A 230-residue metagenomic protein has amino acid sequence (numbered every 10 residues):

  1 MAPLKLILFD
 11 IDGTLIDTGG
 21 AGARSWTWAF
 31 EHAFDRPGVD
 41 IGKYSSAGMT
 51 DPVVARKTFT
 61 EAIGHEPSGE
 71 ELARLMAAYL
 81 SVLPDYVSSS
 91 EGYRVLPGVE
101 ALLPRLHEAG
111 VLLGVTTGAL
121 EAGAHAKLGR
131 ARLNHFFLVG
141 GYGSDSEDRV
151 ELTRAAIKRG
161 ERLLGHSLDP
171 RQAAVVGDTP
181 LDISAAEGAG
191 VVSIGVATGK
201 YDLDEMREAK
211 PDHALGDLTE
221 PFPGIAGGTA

Functional and structural regions predicted by a protein language model:
M1-K43, V53-R56, T60: Active-site neighborhood of HAD-like aspartate-dependent phosphohydrolases
T14, V99-G129, Y142-E147: Substrate-recognition element of Asp-dependent hydrolases with the DxDx(T/V) motif
P52-P67, A156-R159: Helix-loop "lid/cap" segments that line or gate small-molecule binding pockets
F59-A101, A109: Metal-dependent phosphoesterase signature
L103-H107, I157, I183-G188: Surface-exposed amphipathic alpha-helices with a cationic face
G129-G160: Histidine/lysine/aspartate-rich catalytic loop segments that bind and position anionic ligands
R154-I183: Conserved Lys-Pro-Asp/Glu-containing loop-to-beta segment of HAD-superfamily phosphomonoesterases, centered on
V175-H213: Acidic, Mg2+-coordinating phosphoryl-transfer loop and its flanking beta/alpha structural elements, shared across
